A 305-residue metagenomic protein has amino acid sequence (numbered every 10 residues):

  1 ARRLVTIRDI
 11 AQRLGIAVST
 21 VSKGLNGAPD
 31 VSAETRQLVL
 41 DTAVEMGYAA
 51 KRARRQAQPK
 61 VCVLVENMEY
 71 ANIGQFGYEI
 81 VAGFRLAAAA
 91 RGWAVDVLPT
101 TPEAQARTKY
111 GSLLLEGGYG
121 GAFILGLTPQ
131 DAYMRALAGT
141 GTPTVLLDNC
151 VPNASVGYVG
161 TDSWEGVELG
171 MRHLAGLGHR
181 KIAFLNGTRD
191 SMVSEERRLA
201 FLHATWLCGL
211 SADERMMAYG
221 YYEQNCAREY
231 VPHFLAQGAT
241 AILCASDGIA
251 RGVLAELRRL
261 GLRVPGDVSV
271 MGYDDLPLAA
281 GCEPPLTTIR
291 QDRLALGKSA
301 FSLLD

Functional and structural regions predicted by a protein language model:
A1-A57: N-terminal helix-turn-helix DNA-binding module of bacterial transcription factors
R2, P59-R172, G176, Y230-Q237 (+1 more regions): Alpha-helical recognition/docking segments in bacterial nutrient-uptake and carbohydrate-utilization systems
R13, T20, R55-N72, H173 (+1 more regions): Short beta-strand segments enriched in small/hydrophobic residues
A88-T100, A154, F184, L202-C226: Short beta-strand elements in bilobed, periplasmic/extracellular small-molecule ligand-binding domains
V159-F184, Q224-P232, Q291-D305: Hydrophobic alpha-helical segments within soluble ligand-binding/sensing domains
E168-C208: An alpha-beta-alpha
R180-I182, A212-M216, V264-V270: Short acidic capping loops at alpha-helix termini that bridge into adjacent secondary structure
R228-D305: Flexible loop/turn connectors
